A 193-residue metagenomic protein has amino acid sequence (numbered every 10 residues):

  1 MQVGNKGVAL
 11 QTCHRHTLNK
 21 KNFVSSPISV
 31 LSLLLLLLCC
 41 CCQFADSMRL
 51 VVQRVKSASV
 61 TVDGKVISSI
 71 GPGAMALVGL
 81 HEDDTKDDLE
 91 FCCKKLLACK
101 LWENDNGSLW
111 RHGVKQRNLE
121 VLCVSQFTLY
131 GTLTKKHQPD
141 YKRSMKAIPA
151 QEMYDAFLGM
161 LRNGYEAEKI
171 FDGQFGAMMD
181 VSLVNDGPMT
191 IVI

Functional and structural regions predicted by a protein language model:
M1-G4, C39: Short intrinsically disordered, low-complexity coil segments enriched in acidic
V3, V8-A9, V24, V30: Acidic, Ala/Val/Gly-enriched low-complexity intrinsically disordered segments
N5, H14-N22: Intrinsic-disorder-associated, low-complexity terminal segments enriched in Asp/Asn/His/Tyr and depleted of Lys/Arg
C13, C39-C42: Cysteine-centered motifs
L33-L36: Short polybasic linear motifs
D46-K136, D140, I148, E152-I193: N-terminal, polar/charged subdomain of small-to-medium soluble alpha/beta proteins
R143: An anionic oxygen-ligand recognition environment, strongly enriched in 2H phosphoesterase
